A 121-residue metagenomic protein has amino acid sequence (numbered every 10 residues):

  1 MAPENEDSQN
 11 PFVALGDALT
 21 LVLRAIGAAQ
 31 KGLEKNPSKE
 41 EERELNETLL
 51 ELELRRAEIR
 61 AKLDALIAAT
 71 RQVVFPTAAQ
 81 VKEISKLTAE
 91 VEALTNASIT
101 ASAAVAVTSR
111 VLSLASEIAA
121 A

Functional and structural regions predicted by a protein language model:
M1-S8: Short, charge-rich amphipathic alpha-helices with coiled-coil/heptad character
S8, S38-L45, A97-A104: Residue-level recognition of alpha-helical structural elements
P11, L15-A18, T48, Q80 (+1 more regions): Amphipathic alpha-helix face/heptad-repeat signature
L15-Q72: Membrane-active, amphipathic/fusogenic segments and juxtamembrane/transmembrane anchors that bind or insert into lipid
V22-A25, Q80-E83, V107, V111-L114: Amphipathic, well-ordered alpha-helical segments in soluble domains
A57-I99: Add "or lipid-surface remodeling" -> "...that mediate pore formation, membrane permeabilization, membrane fusion
T88-A121: Short, cationic, amphipathic peptide segments
